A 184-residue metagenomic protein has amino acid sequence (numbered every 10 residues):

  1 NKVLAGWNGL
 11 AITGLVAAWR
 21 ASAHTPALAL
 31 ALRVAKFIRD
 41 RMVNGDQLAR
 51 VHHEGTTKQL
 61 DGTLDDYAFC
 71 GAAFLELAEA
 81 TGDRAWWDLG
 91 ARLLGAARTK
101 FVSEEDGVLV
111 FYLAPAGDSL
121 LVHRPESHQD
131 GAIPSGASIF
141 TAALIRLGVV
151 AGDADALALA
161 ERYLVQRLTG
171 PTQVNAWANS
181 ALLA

Functional and structural regions predicted by a protein language model:
N1-A184: Glycan-recognition and catalytic cores of secretory/periplasmic carbohydrate-active enzymes
